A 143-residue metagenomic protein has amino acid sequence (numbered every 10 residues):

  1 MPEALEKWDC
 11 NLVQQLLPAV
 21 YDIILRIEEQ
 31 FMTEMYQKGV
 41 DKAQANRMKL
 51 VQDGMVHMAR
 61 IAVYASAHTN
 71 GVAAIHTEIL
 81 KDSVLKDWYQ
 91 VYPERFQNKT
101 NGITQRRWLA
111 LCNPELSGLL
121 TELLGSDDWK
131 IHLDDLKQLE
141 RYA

Functional and structural regions predicted by a protein language model:
M1-A143: A conserved ligand/cofactor-binding region detector
